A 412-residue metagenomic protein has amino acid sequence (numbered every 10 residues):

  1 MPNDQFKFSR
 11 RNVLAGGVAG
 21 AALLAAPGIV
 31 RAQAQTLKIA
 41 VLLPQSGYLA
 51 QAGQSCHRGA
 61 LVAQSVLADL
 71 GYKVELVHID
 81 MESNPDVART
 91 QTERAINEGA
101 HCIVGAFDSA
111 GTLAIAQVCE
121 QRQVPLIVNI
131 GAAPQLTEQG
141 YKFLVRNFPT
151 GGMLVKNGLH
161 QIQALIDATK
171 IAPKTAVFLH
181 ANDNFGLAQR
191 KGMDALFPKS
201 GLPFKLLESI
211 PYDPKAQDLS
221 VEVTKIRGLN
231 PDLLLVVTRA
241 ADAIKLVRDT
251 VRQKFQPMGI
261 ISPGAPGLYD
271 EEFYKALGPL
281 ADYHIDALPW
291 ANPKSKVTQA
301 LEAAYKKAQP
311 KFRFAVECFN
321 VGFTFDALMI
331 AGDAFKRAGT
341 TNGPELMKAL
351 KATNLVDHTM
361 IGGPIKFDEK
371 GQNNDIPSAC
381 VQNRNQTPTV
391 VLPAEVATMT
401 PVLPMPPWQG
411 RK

Functional and structural regions predicted by a protein language model:
P2-G16, A26-G28, A32-K412: Extracytosolic ligand-binding ectodomains
A19-A22: Bacterial N-terminal signal peptides
